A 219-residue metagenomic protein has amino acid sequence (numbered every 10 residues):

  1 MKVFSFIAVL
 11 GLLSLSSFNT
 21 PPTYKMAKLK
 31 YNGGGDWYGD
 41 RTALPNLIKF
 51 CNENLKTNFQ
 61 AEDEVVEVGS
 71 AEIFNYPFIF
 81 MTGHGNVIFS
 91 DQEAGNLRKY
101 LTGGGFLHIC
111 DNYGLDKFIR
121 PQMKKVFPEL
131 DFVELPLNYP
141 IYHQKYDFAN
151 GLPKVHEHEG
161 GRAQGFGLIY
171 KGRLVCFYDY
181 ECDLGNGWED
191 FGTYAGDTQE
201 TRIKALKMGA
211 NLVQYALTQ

Functional and structural regions predicted by a protein language model:
M1-S5: Positively charged n-region of N-terminal signal peptides that target proteins for export
I7-S14: Bacterial N-terminal signal peptides
F18-F78, T82-G85, D183-L184, W188-Q219: Aromatic-Pro/Gly-enriched surface loop or interdomain linker that acts as a lid/target-recognition segment
N19-P22, A71-N75, L101-T102, E159 (+1 more regions): Extracellular/periplasmic catalytic domains that process cell-envelope and extracellular macromolecules
K25, G33-G34, D40-A43, D116-G192 (+1 more regions): An acidic, glycine-rich "communication" segment
M26, F78-K117: Short alpha-beta junction capping motif
N52-K56, T102-G105, K124-P128, L217-T218: Sec-exported extracytoplasmic/periplasmic mature domains
N58-V66, I109-N112, L130-N138: Surface-exposed patches in mature extracellular/periplasmic domains of secreted proteins
